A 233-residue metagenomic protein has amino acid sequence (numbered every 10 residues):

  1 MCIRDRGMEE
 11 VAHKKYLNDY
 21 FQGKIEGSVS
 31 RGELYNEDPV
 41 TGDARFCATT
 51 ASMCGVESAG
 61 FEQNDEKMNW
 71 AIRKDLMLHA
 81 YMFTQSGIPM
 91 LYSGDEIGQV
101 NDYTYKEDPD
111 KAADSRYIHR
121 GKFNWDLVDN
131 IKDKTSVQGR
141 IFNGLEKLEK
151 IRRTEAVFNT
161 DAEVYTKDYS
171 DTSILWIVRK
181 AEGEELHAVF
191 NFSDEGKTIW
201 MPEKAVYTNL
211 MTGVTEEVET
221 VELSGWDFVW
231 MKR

Functional and structural regions predicted by a protein language model:
R4-R233: Active-site and adjacent substrate-binding regions of carbohydrate-active enzymes
